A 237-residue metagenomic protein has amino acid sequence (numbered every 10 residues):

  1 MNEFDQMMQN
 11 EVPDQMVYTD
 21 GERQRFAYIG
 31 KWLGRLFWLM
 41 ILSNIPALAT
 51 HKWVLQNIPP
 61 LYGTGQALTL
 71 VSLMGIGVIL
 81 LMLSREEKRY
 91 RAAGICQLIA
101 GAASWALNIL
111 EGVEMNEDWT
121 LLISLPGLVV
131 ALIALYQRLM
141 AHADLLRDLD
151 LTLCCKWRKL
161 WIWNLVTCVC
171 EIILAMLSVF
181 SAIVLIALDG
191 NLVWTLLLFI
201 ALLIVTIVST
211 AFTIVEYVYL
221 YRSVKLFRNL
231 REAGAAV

Functional and structural regions predicted by a protein language model:
M1-Y28, R228-V237: Low-complexity, intrinsically disordered extramembrane tails and loops of integral membrane proteins
E3-D5, E11-D14, D20, D118 (+4 more regions): Acidic-enriched, low-complexity/disordered segments with a strong bias for Aspartate over Glutamate
D14-L36, L153-L160: Short, Lys/Arg-rich cytosolic juxtamembrane segment immediately N-terminal
A27-M82, E87-Y136, L160-D189, W194-L220: Hydrophobic alpha-helical transmembrane segments in multi-pass membrane proteins
M140-E171, K225-V237: Membrane-helix boundary/juxtamembrane motif in polytopic membrane proteins
